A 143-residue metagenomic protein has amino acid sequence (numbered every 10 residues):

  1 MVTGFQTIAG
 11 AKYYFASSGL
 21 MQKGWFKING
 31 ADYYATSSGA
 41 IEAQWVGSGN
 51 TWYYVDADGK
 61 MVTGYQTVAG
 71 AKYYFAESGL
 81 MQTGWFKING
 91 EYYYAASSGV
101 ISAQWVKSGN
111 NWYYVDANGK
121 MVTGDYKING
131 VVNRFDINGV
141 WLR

Functional and structural regions predicted by a protein language model:
M1-R143: Extracellular adhesion/carbohydrate-binding repeat motifs centered on closely spaced tryptophans
